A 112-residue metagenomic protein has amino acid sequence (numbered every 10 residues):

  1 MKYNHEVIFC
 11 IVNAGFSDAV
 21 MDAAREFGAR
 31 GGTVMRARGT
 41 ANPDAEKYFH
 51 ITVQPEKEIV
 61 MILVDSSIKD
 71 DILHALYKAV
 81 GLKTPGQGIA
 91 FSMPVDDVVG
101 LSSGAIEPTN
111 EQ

Functional and structural regions predicted by a protein language model:
M1-Q112: Positively charged, small/polar-rich N-terminal and surface patches that mediate targeting and assembly and bind
